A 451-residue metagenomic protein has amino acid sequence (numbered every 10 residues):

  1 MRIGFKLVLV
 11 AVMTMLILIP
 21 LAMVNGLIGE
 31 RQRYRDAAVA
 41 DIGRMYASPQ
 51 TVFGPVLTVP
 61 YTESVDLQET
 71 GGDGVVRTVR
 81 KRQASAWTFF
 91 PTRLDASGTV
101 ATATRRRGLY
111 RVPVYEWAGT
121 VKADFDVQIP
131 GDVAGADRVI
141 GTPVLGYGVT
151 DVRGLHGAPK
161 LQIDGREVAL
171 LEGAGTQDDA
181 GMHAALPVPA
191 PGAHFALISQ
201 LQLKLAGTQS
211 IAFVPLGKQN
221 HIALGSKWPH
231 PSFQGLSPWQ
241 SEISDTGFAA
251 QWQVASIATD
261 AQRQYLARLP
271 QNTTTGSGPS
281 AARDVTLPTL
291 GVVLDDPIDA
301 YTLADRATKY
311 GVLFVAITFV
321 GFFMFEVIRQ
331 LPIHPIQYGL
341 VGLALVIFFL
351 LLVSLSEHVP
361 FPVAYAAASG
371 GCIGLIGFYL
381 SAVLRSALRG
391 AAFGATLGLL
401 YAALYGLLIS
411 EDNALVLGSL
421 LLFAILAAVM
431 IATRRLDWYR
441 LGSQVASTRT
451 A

Functional and structural regions predicted by a protein language model:
M1-G26: Hydrophobic alpha-helical transmembrane signal-anchor segments
G4-L9, R106-P113, A184-P191, L303-L313: Membrane-entry segments of alpha-helical transmembrane domains in multi-pass membrane proteins
L21-N25, P297-A307, G406, S410: Glycine- and acidic
V24-P49: Alpha-helical transmembrane signal-anchor/signal-peptide segments
A37, R44-M45, T58, T70-P288: Soluble non-transmembrane domains of integral membrane proteins
G43-Q68: Short extracytoplasmic
A281-V315, H334: Cytosolic-side membrane-insertion boundary helix
V312-A451: Generic detector of multi-pass transmembrane helix bundles and their immediately adjacent loops in polytopic membrane
